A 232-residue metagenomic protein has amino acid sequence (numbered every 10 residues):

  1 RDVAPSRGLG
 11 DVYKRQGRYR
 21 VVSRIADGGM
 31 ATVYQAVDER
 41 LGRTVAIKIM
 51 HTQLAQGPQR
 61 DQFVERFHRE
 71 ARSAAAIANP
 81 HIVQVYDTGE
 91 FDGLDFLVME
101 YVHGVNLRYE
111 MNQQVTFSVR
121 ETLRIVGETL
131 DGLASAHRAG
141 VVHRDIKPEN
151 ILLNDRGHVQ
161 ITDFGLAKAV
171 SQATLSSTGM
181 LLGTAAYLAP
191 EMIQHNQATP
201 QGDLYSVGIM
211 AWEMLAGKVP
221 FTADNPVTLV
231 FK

Functional and structural regions predicted by a protein language model:
D2-L9, Y13: Single conserved hydrophobic/aromatic residue that forms the stacking wall/gate of nucleotide- or nucleobase-binding
V21-G29, V33: Protein kinase glycine-rich loop
H51-A76: AlphaC helix of the eukaryotic protein kinase fold
T88: Activation-segment/catalytic-loop signature of the eukaryotic protein kinase fold
D92-N106, E110: Conserved short submotifs of the Hanks-type protein kinase catalytic core that shape the nucleotide-binding pocket
I125-V126: Activation segment signature within eukaryotic-like protein kinase domains
T129-V141: Protein kinase catalytic-loop region centered on the HRD/HxD motif
